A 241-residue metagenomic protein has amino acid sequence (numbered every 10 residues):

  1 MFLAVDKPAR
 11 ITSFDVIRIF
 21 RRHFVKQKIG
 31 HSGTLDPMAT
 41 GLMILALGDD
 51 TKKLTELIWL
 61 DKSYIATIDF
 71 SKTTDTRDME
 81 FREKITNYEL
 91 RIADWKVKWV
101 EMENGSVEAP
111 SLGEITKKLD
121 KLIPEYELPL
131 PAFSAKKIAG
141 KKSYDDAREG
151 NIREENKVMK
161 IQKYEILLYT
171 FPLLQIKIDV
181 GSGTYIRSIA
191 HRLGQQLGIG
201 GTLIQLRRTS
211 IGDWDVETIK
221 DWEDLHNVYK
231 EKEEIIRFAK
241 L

Functional and structural regions predicted by a protein language model:
M1-L241: Catalytic/RNA-binding core of pseudouridine synthases
